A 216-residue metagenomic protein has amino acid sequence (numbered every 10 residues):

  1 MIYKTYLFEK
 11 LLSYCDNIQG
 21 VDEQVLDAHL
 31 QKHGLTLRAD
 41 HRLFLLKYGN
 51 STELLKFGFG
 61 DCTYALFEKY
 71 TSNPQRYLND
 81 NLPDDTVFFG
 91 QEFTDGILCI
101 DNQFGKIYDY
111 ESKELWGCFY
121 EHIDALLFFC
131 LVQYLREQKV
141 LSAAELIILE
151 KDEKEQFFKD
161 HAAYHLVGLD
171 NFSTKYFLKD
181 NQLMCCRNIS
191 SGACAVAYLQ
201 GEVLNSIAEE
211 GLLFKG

Functional and structural regions predicted by a protein language model:
M1-G105, Y134-A193, G201-G216: A surface-exposed partner-binding patch
Y108-A143: Compact, glycine/acidic-enriched structural inserts
